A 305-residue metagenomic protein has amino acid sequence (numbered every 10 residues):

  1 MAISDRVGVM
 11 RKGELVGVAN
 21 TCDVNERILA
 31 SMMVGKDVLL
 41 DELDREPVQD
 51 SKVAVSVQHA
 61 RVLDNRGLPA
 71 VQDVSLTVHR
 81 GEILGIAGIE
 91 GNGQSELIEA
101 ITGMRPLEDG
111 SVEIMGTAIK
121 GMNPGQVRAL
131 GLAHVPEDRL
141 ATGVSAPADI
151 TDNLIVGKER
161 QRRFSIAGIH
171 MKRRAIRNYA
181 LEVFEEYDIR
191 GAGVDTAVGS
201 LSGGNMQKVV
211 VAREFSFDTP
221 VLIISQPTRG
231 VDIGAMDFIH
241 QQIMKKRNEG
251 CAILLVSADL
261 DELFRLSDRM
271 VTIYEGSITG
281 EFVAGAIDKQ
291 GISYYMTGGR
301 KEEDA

Functional and structural regions predicted by a protein language model:
M1-A305: Glycine-rich phosphate-binding loops of nucleotide-dependent enzymes
